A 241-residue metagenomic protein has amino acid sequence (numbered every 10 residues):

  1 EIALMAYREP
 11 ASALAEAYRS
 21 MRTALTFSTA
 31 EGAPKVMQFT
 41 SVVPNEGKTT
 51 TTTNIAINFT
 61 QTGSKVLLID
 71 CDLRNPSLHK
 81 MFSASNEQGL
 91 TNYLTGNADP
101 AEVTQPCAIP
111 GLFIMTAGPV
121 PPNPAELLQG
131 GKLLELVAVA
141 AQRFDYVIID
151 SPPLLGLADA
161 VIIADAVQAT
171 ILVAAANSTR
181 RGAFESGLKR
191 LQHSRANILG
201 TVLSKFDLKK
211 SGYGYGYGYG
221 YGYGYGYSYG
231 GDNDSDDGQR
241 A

Functional and structural regions predicted by a protein language model:
E1-K65, C71-T91, P122-A125, A138 (+1 more regions): Short boundary/hinge segments that flank catalytic cores
T49, D70, D150, Q168: Conserved G/P- and acidic residue-centered "switch" motifs that form tight phosphate/ATP-binding loops in soluble
S64-K65, P110-F113, A141-I149, N197: Loop/turn-to-beta-strand initiation segments
L94-V120: Nucleotide-state-sensitive switch-loop elements of NTP-binding domains
A108, A166-V167, S194: Short, structured coil segments at secondary-structure junctions
P119-L157, A164: Phosphate-binding/switch loop-helix module in NTP-utilizing enzymes
Y146, A169-L172, G200: Well-ordered beta-strand positions
S151-G156, V167-E185: Conserved Switch II/interswitch segment of TRAFAC-class P-loop GTPases
